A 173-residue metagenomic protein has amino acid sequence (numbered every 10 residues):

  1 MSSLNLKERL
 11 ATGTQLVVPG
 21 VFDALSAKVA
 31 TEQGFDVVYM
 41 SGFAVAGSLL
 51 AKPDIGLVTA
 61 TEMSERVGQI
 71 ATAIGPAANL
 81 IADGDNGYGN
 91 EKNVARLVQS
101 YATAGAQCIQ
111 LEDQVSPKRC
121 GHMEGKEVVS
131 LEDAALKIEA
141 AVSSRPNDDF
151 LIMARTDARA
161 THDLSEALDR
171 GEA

Functional and structural regions predicted by a protein language model:
S2-L80, G84-A173: Alpha/beta enzyme core
